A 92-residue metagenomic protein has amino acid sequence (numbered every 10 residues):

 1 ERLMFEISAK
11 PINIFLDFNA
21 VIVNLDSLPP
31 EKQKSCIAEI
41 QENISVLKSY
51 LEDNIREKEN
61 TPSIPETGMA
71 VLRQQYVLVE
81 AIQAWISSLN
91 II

Functional and structural regions predicted by a protein language model:
R2-K48: Amphipathic alpha-helical dimerization/coiled-coil segments that flank or bridge DNA-binding/regulatory modules
F18-V21, S27, D53, V79-E80 (+1 more regions): Generic signature of intrinsically disordered, low-complexity segments enriched in small/polar residues
V23-L28, S45-V46, N60, G68 (+1 more regions): Short amphipathic alpha-helical patches
K34, Q41, K48, I55 (+4 more regions): Heptad-repeat amphipathic alpha-helical coiled-coil interaction surface used for oligomerization/assembly
N43-I44, I64, I92: Alpha-helix boundary/interfacial micro-motifs
E52-V71: Acidic interhelical loop/turn segments
